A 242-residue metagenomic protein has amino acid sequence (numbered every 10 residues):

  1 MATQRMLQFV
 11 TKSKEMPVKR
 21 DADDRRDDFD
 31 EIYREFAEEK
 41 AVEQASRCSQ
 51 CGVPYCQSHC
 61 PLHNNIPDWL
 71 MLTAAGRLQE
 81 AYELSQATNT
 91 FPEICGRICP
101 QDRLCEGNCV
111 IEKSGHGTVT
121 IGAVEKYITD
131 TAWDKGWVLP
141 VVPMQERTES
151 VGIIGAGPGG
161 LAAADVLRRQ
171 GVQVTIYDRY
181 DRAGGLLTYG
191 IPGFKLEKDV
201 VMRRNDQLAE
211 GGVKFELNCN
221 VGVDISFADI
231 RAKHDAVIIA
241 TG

Functional and structural regions predicted by a protein language model:
M1-S150, K198, V237-G242: Ferredoxin-type iron-sulfur electron-transfer modules and their immediate structural context
Y82-N89, V124, L187-A236: N-terminal Rossmann-like dinucleotide/flavin-binding domain of flavoprotein oxidoreductases that bind FAD/FMN
T90, G157-P158, R182: Residue-level detector of alpha-helix initiation sites
S150-T175: N-terminal Rossmann-like FAD-binding beta1-loop-alpha1 element of flavoenzymes
V172-T188: Glycine-rich FAD pyrophosphate-binding loop
Q173-T175, D235-I238: Beta-sheet entry/capping signal
D178, F215-L217, I239-T241: General beta-strand structural signal in soluble alpha/beta enzymes
